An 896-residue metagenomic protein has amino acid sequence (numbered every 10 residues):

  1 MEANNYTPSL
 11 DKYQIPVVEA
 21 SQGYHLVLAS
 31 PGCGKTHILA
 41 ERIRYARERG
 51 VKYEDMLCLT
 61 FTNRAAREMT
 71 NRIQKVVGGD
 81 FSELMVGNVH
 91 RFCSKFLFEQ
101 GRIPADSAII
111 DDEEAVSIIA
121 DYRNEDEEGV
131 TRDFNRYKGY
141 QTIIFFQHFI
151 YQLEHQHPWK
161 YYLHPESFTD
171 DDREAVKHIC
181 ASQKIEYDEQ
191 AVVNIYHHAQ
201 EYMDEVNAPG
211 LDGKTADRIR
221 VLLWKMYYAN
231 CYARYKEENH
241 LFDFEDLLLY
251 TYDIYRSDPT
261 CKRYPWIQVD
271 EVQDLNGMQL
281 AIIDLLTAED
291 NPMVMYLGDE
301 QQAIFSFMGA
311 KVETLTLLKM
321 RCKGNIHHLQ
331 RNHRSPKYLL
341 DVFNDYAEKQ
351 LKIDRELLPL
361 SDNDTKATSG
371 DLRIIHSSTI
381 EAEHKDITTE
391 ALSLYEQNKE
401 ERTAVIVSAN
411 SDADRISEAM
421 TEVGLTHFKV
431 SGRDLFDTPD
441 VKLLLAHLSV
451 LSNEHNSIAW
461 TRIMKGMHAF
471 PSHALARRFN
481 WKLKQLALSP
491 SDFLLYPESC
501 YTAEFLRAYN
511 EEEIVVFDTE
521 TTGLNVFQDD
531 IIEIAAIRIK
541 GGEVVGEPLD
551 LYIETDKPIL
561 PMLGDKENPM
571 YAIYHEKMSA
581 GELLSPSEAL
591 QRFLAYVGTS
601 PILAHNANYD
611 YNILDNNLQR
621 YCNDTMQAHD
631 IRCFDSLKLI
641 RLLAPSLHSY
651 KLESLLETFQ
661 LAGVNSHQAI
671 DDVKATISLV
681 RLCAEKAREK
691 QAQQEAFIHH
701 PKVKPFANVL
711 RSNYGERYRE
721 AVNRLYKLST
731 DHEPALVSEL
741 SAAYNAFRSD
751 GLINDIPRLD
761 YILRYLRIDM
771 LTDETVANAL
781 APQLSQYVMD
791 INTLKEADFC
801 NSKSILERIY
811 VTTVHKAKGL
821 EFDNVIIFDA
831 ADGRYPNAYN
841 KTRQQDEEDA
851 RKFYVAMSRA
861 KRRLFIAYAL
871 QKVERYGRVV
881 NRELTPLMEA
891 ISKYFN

Functional and structural regions predicted by a protein language model:
M1-D106, R263, N344, A817 (+2 more regions): P-loop NTPase Walker
E2, Y45, G277-G370, I374 (+2 more regions): Conserved RecA-like helicase ATPase core segment that couples NTP binding/hydrolysis to strand translocation
T7-E19, G23-P31, A65, M85 (+7 more regions): Conserved helicase NTPase motor core
L26-L39, K323-N325, N332-L425, S579-G581 (+2 more regions): Helicase P-loop NTPase motor core
D55-D172, T316, R632, S654-E657: Conserved P-loop NTPase-based nucleic-acid remodeling module centered on helicase motor cores
L222-K225, N453-V515, G523, R538 (+1 more regions): Accessory C-terminal helicase-associated subdomains
E512-V515, T521-R620, M626-Q627, S649 (+3 more regions): Conserved non-catalytic scaffold segment of RNase H-like nuclease domains
L682, K803-R808, A831-N896: C-terminal accessory regions
